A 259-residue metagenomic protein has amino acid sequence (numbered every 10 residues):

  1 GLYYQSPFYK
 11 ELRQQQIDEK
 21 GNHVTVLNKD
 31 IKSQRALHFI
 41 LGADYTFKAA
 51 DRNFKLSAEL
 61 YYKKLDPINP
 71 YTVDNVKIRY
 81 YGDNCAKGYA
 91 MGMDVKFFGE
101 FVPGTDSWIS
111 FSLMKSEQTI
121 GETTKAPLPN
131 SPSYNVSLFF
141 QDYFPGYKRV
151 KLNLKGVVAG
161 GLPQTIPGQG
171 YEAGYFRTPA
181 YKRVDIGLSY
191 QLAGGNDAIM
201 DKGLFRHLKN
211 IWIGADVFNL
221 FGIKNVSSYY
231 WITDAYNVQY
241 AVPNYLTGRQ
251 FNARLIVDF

Functional and structural regions predicted by a protein language model:
G1, Q5, D30-N84, Y89 (+2 more regions): Membrane-embedded beta-barrel scaffold of Gram-negative outer-membrane proteins
L2, I31, L41-Y45, M93-G99 (+6 more regions): Residues on the lipid-exposed face of transmembrane beta-strands in outer-membrane beta-barrel proteins
L2-S6, Q15-Q16, Y45-F47, L60-P67 (+7 more regions): Transmembrane beta-strands of outer-membrane beta-barrel pores
Q5, S107, V157-P167, Y190-F259: C-terminal beta-signal and adjacent terminal beta-strands/loops of Gram-negative outer-membrane beta-barrel proteins
Y9-Q16, N22-H23, I68-V76, M114 (+4 more regions): Outer-membrane beta-barrel translocator domains and adjoining extracellular loop/strand segments of Gram-negative
R35, F47-A50, K64, G99-T105 (+6 more regions): Outer-membrane beta-barrel strand-turn architecture
R35-F39, Y62, K87-M91, N130-V136 (+3 more regions): Residues that define the transmembrane beta-barrel architecture of outer-membrane proteins
K55, E59-K64, Y81-I166: Gram-negative outer-membrane beta-barrel transporters
